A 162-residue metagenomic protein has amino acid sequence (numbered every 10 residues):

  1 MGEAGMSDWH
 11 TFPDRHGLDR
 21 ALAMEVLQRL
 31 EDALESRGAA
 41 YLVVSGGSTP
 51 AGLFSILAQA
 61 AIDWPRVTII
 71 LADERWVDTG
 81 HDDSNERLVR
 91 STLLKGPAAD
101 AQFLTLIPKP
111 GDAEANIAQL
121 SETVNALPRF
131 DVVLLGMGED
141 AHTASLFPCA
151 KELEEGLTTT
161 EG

Functional and structural regions predicted by a protein language model:
M1-L42: N-terminal glycine-/serine-/threonine-rich phosphate-binding loop
M6, P65-L134: Ligand-binding beta-strand-loop-alpha-helix segment within the catalytic cores of soluble metabolic enzymes
A23-E31, F54, A58, R90-L94 (+1 more regions): Generic structural signal for well-ordered alpha-helical scaffold segments
Y41-S45, T68-L71: Short, conserved beta-strand segments within well-ordered enzyme catalytic domains that often line or immediately flank
V44-T49, L135-E139: Glycine-rich beta-strand-to-loop/alpha-helix junction loops that act as flexible
S48-D63: Glycine-rich loop at the start of a catalytic domain that most often binds anionic cofactors/ligands
L57-A60, S84-E86, Q119, A144-E152: Short, glycine/charged-enriched secondary-structure capping and boundary segments
E139-G162: Class I SAM-dependent methyltransferase SAM-binding "motif I" and its flanking Rossmann-like core
